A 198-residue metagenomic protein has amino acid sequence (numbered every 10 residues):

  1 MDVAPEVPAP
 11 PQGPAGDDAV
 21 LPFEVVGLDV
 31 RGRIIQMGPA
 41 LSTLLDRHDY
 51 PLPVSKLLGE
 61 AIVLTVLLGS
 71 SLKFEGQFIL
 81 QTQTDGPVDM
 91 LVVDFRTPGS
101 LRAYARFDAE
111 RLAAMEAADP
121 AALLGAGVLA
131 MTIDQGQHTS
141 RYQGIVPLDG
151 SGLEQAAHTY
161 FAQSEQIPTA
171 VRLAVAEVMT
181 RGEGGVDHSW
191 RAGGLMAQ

Functional and structural regions predicted by a protein language model:
V3-Q198: Interaction interfaces in information-processing and related assembly proteins
